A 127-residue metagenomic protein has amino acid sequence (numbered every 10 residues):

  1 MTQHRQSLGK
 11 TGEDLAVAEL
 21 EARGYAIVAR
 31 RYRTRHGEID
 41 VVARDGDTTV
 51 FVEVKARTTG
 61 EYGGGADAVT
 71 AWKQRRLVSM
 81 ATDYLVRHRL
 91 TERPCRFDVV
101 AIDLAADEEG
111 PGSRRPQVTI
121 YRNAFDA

Functional and structural regions predicted by a protein language model:
M1-R30: Acidic-basic catalytic patches of nuclease active cores, encompassing PD-(D/E)XK and other metal-cofactor nuclease
L20, I39-Y62, V69, L77: Conserved catalytic cores of phosphodiester-cleaving nucleases, focusing on short active-site segments
A26, T49, P94: Hydrophobic "anchor" residues on beta-strands that sit immediately upstream of conserved functional sites
R30-R33, D103: Short, solvent-exposed loop/turn elements at beta->coil junctions and helix N-caps that rim active or binding pockets
R35-G37: Short acidic/glycine-enriched loop/turn segments that link adjacent beta-strands
Y62-C95: Mid-chain, well-packed structural core segment of small domains
R87-A127: Domain-level recognition of nuclease-like catalytic cores that cleave nucleotide substrates
